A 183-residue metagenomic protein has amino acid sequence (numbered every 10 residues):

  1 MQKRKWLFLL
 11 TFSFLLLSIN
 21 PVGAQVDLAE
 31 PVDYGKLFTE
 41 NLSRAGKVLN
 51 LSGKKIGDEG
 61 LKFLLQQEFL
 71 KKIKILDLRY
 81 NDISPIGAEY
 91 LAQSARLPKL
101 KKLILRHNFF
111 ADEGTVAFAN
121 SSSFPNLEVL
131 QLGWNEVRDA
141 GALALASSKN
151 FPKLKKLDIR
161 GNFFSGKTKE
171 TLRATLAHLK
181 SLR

Functional and structural regions predicted by a protein language model:
M1-L10: Bacterial N-terminal signal peptides that target proteins for export
L9-S18: Bacterial N-terminal signal peptides
V26-E30, L37-A88: LRR N-terminal entry segment and analogous cap-like coil->beta motifs
R44, E68-K71, A95-P98, S122-P125 (+2 more regions): Inter-repeat linker/turn residues at the boundaries of leucine-rich repeats
L49-L51, I73-L78, L100-L105, L127-L132 (+2 more regions): Conserved hydrophobic beta-strand positions in leucine-rich repeat
D139-R183: Leucine-rich solenoid repeat scaffolds
